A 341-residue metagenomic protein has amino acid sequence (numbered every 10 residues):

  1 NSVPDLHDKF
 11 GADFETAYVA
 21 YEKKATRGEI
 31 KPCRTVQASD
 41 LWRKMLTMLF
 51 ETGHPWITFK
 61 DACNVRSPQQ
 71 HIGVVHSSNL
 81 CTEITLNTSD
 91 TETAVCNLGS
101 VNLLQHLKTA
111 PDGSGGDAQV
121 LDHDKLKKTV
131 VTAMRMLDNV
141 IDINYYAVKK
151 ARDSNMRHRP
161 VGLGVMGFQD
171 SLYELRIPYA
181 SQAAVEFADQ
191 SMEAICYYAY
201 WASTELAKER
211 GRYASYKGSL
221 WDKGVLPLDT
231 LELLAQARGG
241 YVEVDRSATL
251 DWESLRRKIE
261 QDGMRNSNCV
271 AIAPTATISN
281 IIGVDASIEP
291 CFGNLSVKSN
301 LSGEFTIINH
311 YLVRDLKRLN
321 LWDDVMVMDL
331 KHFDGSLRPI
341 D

Functional and structural regions predicted by a protein language model:
N1-D341: Long, C-terminal-biased catalytic regions of enzyme "large/alpha" subunits
